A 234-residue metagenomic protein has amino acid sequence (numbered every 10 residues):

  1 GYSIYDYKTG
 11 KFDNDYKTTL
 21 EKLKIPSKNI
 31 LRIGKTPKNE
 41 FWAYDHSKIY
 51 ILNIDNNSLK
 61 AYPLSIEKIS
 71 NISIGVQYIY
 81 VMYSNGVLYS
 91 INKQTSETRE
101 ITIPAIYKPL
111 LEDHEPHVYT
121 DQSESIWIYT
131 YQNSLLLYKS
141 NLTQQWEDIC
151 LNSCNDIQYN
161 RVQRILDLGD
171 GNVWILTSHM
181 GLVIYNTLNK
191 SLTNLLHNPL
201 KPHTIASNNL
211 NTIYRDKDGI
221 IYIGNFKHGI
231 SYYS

Functional and structural regions predicted by a protein language model:
G1-S234: Carboxylate-rich, polar loop motifs that coordinate divalent cations or form catalytic acidic clusters
